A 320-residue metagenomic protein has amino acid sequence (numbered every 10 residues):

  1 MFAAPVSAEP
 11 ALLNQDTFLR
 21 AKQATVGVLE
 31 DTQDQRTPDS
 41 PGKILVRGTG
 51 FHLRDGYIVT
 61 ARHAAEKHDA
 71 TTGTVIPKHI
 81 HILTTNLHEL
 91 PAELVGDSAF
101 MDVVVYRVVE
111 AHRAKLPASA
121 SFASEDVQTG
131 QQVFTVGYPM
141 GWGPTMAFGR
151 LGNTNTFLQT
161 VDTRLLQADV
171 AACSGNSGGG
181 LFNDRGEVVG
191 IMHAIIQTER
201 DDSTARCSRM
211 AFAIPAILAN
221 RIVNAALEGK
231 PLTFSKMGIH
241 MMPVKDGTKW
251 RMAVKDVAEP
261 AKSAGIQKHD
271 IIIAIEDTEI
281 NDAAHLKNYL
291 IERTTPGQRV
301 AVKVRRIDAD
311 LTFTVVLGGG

Functional and structural regions predicted by a protein language model:
V6-H52, I58-A61, I222-N224, P231: N-terminal activation segment of mature serine protease catalytic domains
P10-F18, A92, D184, V188-G247 (+3 more regions): C-terminal cap/linker of serine protease catalytic domains
P10-N14, A64-A70, G96, P117-T163 (+2 more regions): Flexible, gly/ser-rich surface segments that form the specificity/activation loops bordering the active-site cleft
A21-K43, V109-S119, T145-R209, R251-K255: Active-site region of chymotrypsin-like
R47, L53-V103, V108-A111: Catalytic-histidine neighborhood of serine endopeptidases, predominantly the chymotrypsin-like S1/PA family
G73, A123-D126, W142, G180 (+2 more regions): A short glycine-leucine-enriched loop at secondary-structure breakpoints that most characteristically corresponds
E110, A114-L116, A120-S124, T129 (+1 more regions): C-terminal, low-ordered peptide segments at domain boundaries
A225-Y289, K303-G320: PDZ/PDZ-like groove recognition
